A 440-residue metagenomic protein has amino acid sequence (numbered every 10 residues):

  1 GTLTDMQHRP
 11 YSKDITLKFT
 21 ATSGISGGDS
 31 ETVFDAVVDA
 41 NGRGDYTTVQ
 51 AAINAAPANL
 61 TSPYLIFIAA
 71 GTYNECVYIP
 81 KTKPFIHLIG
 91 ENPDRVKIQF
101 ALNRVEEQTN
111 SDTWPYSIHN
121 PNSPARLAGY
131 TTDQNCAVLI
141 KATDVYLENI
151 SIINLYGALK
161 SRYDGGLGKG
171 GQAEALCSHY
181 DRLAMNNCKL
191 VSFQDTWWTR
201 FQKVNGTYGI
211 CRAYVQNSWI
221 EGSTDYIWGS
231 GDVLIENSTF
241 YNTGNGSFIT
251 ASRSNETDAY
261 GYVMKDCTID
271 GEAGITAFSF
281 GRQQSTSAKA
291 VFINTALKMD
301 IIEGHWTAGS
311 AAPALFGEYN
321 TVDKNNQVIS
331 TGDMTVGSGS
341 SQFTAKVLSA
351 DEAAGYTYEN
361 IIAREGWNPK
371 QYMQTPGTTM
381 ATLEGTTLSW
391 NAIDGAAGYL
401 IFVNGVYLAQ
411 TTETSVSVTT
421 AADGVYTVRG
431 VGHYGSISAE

Functional and structural regions predicted by a protein language model:
G1-M6, R429-H433: Beta-strand-rich extracellular modules
T2-S26: Acidic, Ser/Thr/Gly/Pro-rich low-complexity segments and short DxT(G/T)-type signature motifs
G27-R43, T47-T387, D394, G398-L400 (+1 more regions): Sequence-level preference for short, compositionally simple segments enriched in small aliphatic or small polar residues
